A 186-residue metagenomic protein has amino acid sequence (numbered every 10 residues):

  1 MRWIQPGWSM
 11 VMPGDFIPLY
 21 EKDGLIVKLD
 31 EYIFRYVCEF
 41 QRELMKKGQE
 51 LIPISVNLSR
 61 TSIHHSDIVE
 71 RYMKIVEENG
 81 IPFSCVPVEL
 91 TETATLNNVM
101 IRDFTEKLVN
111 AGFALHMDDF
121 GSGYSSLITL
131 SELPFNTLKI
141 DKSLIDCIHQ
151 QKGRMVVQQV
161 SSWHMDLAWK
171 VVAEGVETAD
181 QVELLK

Functional and structural regions predicted by a protein language model:
M1-P18, V37, L138: A short, well-structured catalytic beta-strand-centered motif of the EAL phosphodiesterase domain for c-di-GMP
W3-P6, L25-I101, G175: Catalytic core of bacterial c-di-GMP phosphodiesterases, primarily the EAL and HD-GYP domains, capturing alpha-helical
M12-P13, D67-V69, M100-I101, S126-T129 (+1 more regions): Residues at alpha-helix caps and immediate loop-helix transition turns in enzyme cores, especially N- and C-cap
G14-P18, V27, E106, R154: Conserved long alpha-helical elements within nucleotide-processing catalytic cores of c-di-GMP signaling and class III
D15, L19-Y20, I33-Q41, R71-Y72 (+3 more regions): Structural preference for long, well-ordered alpha-helical segments in enzyme cores
Y20-G24, K28, L96, D146-K152: Short, contiguous acidic/charged loop-to-helix segments that flank catalytic cores in large enzymes
L29-Y32, G153-Q159: Conserved acetyl-CoA-binding loop-helix of GNAT-fold acetyltransferases
M73-I148, S161-W163, L167-K186: The catalytic core of metal-dependent phosphodiesterases that act on cyclic dinucleotides
